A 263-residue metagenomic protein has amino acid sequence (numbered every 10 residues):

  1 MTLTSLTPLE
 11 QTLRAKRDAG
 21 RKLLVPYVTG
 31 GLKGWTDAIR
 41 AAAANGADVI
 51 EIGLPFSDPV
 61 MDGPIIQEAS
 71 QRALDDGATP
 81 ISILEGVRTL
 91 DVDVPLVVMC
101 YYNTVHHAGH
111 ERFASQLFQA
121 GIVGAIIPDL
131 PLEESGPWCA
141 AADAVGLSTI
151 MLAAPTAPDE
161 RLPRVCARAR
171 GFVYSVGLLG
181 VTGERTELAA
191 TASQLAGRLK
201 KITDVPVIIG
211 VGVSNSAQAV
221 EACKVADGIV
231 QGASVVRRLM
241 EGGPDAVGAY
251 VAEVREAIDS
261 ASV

Functional and structural regions predicted by a protein language model:
M1-V25, G86, D91, S262: N-terminal amphipathic alpha-helix/helix-capping segment at the start of soluble metabolic enzymes
L24-V28, I50-I52, L96-C100, A125-I127 (+4 more regions): Hydrophobic faces of well-ordered beta-strands that scaffold small-molecule active sites in alpha/beta enzyme cores
T29-K33, M99-H107, P131-L132, A153-A157 (+1 more regions): Glycine-rich beta-to-alpha transition loops that act as phosphate-gripper elements at the mouths of alpha/beta enzyme
K33-A44, A157-A167, I209, V213-I229: Catalytic cores of alpha/beta
D48-P59, A120-I126, P131-E134, Y174-G183 (+2 more regions): Glycine-rich phosphate-binding active-site loops on the catalytic face of alpha/beta enzymes
D62-S70, V236-V263: C-terminal helical cap(s) of enzyme catalytic domains, especially alpha/beta-barrels
I66-E68, R72-D76, L152, L162-K201: Glycine/Thr-rich beta-alpha phosphate-binding loop at enzyme active sites
D75-G77, G121-E134, S148-A157, P163 (+1 more regions): Catalytic beta/alpha-barrel core
